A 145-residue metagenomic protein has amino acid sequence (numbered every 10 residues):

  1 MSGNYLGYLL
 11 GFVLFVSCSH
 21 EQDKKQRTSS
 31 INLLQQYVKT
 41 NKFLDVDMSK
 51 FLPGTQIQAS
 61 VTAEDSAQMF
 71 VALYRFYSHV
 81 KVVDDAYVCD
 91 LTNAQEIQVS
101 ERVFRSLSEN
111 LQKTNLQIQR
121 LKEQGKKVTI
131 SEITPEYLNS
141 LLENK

Functional and structural regions predicted by a protein language model:
M1-N4, Q22-K25, K113: Intrinsic disorder/low-complexity segments enriched in polar/small residues
M1-S19: Sec-dependent bacterial lipoprotein signal peptides
G3, H20, I31, L107-E109 (+1 more regions): Compositionally biased regions
N4-G7, Q36, A86, E136: Intrinsically disordered, low-complexity N-terminal regions enriched in serine/proline/glycine with scattered basic
S19-F76: Immediate post-signal-peptide N-terminus of mature secreted/exported proteins
Q56-K145: Extracytoplasmic electrostatic interaction patches
